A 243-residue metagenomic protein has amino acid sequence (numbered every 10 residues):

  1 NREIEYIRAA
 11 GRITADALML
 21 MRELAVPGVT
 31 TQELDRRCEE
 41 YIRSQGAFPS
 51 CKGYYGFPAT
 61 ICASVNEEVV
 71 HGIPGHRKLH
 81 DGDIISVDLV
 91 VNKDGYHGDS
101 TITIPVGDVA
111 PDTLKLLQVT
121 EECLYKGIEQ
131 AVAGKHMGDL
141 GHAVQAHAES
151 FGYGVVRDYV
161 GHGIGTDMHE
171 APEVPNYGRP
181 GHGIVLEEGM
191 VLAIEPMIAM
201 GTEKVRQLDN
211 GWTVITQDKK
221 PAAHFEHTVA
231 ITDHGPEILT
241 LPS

Functional and structural regions predicted by a protein language model:
N1-S243: Active-site neighborhoods and metal-handling regions in enzymes and metal-associated proteins
